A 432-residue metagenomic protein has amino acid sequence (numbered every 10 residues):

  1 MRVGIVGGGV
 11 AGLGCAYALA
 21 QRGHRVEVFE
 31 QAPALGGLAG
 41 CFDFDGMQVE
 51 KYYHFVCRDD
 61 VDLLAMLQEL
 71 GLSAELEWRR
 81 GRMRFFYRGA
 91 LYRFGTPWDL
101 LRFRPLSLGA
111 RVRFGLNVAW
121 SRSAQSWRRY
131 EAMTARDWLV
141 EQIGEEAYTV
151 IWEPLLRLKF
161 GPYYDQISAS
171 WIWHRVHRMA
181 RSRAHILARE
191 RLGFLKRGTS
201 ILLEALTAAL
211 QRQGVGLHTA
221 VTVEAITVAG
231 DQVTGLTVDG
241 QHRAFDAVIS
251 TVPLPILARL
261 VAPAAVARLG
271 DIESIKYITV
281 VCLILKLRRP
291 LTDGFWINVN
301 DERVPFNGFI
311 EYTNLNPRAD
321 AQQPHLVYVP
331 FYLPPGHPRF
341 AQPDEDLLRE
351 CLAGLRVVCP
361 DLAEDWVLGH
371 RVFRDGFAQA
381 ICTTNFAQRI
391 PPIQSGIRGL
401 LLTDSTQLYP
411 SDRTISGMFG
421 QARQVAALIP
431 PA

Functional and structural regions predicted by a protein language model:
R2-V28: N-terminal Rossmann-like FAD-binding beta1-loop-alpha1 element of flavoenzymes
A11, A34, P255: Conserved Rossmann-like nucleotide-cofactor binding loop
A20-F44: Glycine-rich FAD pyrophosphate-binding loop
R22, T222-Y328, Y332-A341, E345 (+2 more regions): Mid-domain catalytic core of redox enzymes that form a hydrophobic substrate pocket/lid adjacent to a catalytic redox
D45-R128: Dinucleotide-binding Rossmann-like beta1-alpha1 core, especially the glycine-rich loop that anchors the ADP
L106, G115-I226: Active-site/ligand-binding neighborhood in enzyme catalytic cores
P317-Q322, D375-L402, T406-L408: FAD-binding beta-loop-beta segment adjacent to the flavin cofactor pocket
Q407-I429: A conserved FAD-binding loop/helix module that cradles the flavin
